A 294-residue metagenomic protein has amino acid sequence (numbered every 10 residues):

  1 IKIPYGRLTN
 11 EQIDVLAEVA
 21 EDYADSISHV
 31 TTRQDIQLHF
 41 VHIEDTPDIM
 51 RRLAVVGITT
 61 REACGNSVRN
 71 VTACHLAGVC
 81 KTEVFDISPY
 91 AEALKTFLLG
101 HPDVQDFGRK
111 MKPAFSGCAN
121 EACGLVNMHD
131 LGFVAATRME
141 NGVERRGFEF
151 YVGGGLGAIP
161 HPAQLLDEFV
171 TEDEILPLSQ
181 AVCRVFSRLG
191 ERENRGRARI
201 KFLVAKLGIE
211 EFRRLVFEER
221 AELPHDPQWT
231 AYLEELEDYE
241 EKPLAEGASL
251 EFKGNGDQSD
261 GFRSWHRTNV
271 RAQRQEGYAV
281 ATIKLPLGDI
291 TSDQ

Functional and structural regions predicted by a protein language model:
I1-Q294: Peripheral terminal and linker regions in Fe-S/redox and tRNA-modifying enzymes
